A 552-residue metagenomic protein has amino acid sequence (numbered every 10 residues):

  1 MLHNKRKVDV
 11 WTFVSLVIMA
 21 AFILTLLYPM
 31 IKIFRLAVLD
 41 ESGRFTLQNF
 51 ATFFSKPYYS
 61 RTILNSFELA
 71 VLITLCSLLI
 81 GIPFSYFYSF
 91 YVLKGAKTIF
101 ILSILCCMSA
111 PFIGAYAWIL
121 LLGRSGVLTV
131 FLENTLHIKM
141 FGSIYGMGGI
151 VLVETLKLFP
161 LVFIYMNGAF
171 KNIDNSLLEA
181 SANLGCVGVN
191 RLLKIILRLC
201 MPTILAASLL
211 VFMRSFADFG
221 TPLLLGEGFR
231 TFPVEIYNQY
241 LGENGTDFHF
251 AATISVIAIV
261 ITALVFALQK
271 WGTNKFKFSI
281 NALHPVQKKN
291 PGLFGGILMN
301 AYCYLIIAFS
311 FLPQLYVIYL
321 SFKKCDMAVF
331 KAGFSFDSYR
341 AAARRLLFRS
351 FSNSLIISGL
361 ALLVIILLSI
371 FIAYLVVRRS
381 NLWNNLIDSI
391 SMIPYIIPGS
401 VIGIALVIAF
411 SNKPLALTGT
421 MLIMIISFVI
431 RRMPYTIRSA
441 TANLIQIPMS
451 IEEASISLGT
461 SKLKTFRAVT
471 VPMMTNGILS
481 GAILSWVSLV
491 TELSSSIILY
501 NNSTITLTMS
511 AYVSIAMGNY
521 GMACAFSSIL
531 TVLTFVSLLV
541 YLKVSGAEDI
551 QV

Functional and structural regions predicted by a protein language model:
M1-V8: Short, Lys/Arg-rich, polar N-terminal cytosolic tail immediately upstream of the first transmembrane signal-anchor
H3, A267-Y302: Alpha-helical transmembrane segments of integral membrane proteins
H3, T46-F54, L193, F334-A343: A short amphipathic helical element positioned immediately N-terminal to and/or at the very start of a transmembrane
V8-E41, S55-K171, L199-F219, L224 (+8 more regions): Membrane-water interface segments at the C-terminal ends of transmembrane alpha-helices in multi-pass inner-membrane
S42, V187, F276-P291, V329-S338 (+1 more regions): Juxtamembrane inter-helical linkers in multi-pass membrane proteins
L120, F219-G245, M327-A332, L493-Y520: Glycine-rich helix-loop "coupling/hinge" segments at transmembrane-helix boundaries in multipass transporters
L177, K277-K289, I451, T460 (+1 more regions): Short cytosolic juxtamembrane segments of multi-pass membrane proteins
L184-C186, R198, L458-T460, P472: Glycine/proline-centered hinge or cleavage motifs at structural transition points of membrane proteins
